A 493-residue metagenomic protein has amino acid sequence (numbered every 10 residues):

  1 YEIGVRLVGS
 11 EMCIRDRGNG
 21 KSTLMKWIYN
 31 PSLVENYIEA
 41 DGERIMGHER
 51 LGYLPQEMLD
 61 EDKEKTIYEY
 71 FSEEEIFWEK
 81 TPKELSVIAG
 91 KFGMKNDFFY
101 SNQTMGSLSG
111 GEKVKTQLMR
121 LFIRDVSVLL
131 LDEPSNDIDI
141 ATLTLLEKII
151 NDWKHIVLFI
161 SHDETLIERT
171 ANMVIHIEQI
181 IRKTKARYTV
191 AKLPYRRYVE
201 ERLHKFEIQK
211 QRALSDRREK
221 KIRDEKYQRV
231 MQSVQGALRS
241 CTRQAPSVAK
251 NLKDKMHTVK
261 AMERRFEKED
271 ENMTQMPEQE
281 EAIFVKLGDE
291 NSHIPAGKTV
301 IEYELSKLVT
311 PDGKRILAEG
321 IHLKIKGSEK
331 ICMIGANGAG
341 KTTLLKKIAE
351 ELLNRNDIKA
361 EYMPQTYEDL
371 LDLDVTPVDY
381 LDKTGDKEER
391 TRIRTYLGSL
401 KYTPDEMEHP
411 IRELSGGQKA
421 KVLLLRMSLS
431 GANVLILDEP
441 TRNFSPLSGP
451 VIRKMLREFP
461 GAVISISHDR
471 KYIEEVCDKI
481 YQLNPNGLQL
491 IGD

Functional and structural regions predicted by a protein language model:
Y1-E2: Short, exposed "boundary/linker" segments that immediately precede the start of a downstream structural module
V5-R6, S10-Q209, H293-D493: ABC ATP-binding cassette signature C-motif
F77-T104, G111, E201-R315: Coupling and communication elements adjacent to P-loop NTPase active sites across diverse families
